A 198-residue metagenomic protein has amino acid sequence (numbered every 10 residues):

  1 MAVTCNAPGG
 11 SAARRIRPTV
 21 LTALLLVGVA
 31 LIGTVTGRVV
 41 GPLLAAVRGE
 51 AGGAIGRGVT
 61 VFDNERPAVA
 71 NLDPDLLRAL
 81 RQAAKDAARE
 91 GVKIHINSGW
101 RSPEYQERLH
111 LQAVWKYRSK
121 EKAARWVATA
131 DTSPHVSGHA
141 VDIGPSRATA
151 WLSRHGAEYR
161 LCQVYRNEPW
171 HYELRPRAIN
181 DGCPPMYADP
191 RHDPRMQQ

Functional and structural regions predicted by a protein language model:
A2, N6-L25: N-terminal Sec-pathway targeting helices
G10-A13, T34, L44: General helical secondary-structure elements
T19-R38: Hydrophobic membrane-insertion alpha-helices, especially the h-region of bacterial N-terminal signal peptides
R38-Q198: Cell-envelope/glycan interface and biosynthesis
